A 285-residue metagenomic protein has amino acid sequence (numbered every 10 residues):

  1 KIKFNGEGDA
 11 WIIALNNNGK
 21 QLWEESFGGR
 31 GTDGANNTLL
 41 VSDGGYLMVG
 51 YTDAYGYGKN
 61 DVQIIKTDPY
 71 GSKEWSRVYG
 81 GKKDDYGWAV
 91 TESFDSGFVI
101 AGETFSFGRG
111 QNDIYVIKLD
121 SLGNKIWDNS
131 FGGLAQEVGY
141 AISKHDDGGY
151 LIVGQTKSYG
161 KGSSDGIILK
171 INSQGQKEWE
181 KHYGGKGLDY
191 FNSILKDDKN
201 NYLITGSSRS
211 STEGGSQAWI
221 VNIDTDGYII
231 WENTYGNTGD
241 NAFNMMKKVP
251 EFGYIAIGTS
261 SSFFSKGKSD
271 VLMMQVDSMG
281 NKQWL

Functional and structural regions predicted by a protein language model:
K1-L285: A sequence-level/structural motif corresponding to short, flexible coil/turn segments enriched in small polar residues
